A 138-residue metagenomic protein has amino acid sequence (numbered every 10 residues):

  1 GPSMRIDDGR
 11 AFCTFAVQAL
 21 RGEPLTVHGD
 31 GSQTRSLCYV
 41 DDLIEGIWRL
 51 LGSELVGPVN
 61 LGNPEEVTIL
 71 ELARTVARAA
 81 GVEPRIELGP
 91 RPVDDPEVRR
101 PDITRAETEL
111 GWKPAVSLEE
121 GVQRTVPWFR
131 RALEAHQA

Functional and structural regions predicted by a protein language model:
G1-R10: Flexible, glycine-rich beta-alpha linker
R10-A11, P101: Short, conserved clusters of charged catalytic residues that mark active-site and nucleotide-handling motifs
V17-A138: C-terminal substrate-binding subdomain of Rossmann-fold SDR/epimerase-dehydratase oxidoreductases
